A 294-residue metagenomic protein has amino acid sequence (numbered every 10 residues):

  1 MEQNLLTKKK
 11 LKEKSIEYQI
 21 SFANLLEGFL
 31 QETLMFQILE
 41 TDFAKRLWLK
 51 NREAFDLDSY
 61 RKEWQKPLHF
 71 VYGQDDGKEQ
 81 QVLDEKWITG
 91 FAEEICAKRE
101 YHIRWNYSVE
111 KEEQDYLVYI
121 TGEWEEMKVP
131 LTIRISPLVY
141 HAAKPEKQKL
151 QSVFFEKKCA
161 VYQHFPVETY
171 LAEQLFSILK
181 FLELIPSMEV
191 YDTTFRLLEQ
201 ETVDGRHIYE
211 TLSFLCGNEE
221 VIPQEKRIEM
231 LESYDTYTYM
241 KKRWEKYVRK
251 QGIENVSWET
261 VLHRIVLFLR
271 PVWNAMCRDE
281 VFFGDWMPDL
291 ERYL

Functional and structural regions predicted by a protein language model:
M1-L47, F55-L68, Y72-L294: Structured mid-to-C-terminal alpha-helical surface segments
